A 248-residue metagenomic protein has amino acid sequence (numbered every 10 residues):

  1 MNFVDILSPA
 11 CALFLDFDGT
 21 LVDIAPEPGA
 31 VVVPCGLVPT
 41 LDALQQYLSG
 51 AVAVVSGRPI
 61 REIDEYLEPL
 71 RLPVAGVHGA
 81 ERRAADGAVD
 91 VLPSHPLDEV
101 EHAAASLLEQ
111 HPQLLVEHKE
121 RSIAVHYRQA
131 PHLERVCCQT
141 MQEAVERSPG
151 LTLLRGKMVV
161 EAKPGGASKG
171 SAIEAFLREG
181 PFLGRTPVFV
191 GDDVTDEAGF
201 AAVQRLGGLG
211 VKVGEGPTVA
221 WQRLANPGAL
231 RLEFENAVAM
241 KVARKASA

Functional and structural regions predicted by a protein language model:
M1-P9, R61-L67: Short amphipathic alpha-helices and their capping/turn segments at secondary-structure boundaries
V4-P26, V54, I173, T195: Asp-based phosphoryl-transfer active-site loop
S8, P34, G165, G170-A248: Mg2+-dependent phosphoryl-transfer enzymes with acidic/Ser/Thr/Gly-rich catalytic loops
G19, V74, V125, I173 (+1 more regions): Residue-level signal for inorganic ion chemistry
V32-K119: Active-site phosphate-binding/coordination module
R58-A75, L133-T152: Substrate-recognition/cap helix-loop segment adjacent to the acidic, metal-dependent catalytic center of Asp-based
A75-A103, L154-G184: Substrate-recognition "cap/lid" segment bordering the active-site pocket of phosphatases
L115-P131, G150-K163: Charged, glycine-interspersed solvent-exposed loop segments at helix/strand-loop junctions that cap or gate access
